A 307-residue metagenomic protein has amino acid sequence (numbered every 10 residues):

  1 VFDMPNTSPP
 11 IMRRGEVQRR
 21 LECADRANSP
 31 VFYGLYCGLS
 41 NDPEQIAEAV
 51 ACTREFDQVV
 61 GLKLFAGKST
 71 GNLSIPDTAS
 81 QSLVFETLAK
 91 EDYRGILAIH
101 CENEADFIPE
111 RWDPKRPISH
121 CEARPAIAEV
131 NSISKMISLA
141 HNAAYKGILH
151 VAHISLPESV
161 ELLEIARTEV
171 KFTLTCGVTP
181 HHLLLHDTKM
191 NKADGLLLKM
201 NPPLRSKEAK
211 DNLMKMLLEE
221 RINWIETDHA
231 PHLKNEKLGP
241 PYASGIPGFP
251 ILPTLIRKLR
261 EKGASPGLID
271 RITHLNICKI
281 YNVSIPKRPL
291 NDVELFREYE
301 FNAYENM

Functional and structural regions predicted by a protein language model:
V1-D3, G34-C37, I148-H153: Short catalytic-loop micro-motif centered on adjacent basic/acidic residues
V1-N28: Metal-associated gating/positioning segment near the N- to mid-region
T7-S8, F32-A47, L73, C121-A126: Active-site mouth loops of central-metabolism enzymes
R13-Q18, D77-Q81, I133, F249-P253: Amphipathic alpha-helical segments in well-structured domains
R13-V17, P30-L35, V60, E104 (+4 more regions): Domain-wide signal for the mature, well-folded portions of proteins, strongly enriched in nucleus-encoded organellar
A47-I225, P266: Histidine/acidic residue-rich metal-binding segments in metalloenzymes
I118-K146, K215-W224, H229-L290: His/Asp/Glu-enriched, well-ordered alpha-helical/loop segment that forms or immediately abuts the divalent-metal
N282-M307: C-terminal regulatory/interaction regions
